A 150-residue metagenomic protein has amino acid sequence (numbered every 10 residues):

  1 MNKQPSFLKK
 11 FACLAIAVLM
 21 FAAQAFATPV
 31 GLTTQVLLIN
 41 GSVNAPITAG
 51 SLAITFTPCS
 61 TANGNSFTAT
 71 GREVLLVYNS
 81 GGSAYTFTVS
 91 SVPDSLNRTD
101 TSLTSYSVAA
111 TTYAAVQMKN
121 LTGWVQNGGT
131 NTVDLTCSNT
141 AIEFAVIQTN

Functional and structural regions predicted by a protein language model:
N2-A15: Bacterial N-terminal signal peptides that target proteins for export
M20-T28: Sec/Tat signal peptide C-region and signal peptidase I cleavage site
A27-S66: Transition segment at domain starts
E73, S83-T88, I142-A145: Short beta-strand/loop motifs in extracellular/secreted proteins, especially within beta-sandwich accessory domains
V77-G81: Asparagine-centered strand-capping/turn motif at beta-strand->loop junctions
G82-R98: Short, surface-exposed beta-strand/strand-loop-strand elements in extracellular ectodomains
N97-G128: Intrinsically disordered, low-complexity Pro/Gly/Ser/Thr-rich segments with frequent PxxP/GP/PP motifs and embedded
W124-N150: Terminal connector regions
